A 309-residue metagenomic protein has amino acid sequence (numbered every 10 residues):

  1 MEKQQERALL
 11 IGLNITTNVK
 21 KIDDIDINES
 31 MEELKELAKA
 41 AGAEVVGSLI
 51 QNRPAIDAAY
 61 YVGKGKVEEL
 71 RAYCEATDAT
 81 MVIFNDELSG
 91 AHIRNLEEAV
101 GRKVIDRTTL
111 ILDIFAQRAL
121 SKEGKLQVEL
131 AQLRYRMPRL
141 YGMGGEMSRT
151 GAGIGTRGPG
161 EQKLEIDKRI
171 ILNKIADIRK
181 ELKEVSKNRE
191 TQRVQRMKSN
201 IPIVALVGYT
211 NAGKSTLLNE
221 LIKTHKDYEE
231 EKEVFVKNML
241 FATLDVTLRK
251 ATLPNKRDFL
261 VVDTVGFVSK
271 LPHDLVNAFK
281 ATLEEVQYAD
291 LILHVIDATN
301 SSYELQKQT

Functional and structural regions predicted by a protein language model:
M1-D113: N-terminal accessory targeting/assembly segments
M1-E6, V19, M143-L291: Conserved G1/Walker A P-loop phosphate-binding module
G12, D113, G155, L291-I292: A short small-residue
T16-T17, L49, R53, D57-Y60 (+3 more regions): Conserved Switch II/interswitch segment of TRAFAC-class P-loop GTPases
D24-E32, A43, K64-V67, G90-I93 (+12 more regions): Amphipathic alpha-helical transducer elements in NTP-driven molecular machines
R107-G124, R149-T156: Acidic/polar active-site rim loop that often engages polyanionic ligands
A119-S148: Short, glycine-/small-residue-rich phosphate/pyrophosphate-handling segment
